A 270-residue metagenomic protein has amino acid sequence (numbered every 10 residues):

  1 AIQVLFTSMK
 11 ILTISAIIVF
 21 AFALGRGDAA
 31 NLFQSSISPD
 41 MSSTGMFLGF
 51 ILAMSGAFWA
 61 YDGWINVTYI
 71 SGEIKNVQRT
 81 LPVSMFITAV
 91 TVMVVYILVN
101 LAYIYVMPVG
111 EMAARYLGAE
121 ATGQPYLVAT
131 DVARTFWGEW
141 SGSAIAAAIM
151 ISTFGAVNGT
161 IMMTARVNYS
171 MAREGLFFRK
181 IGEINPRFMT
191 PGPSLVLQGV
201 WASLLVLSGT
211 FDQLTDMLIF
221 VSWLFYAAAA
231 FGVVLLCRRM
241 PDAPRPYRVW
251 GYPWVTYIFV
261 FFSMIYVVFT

Functional and structural regions predicted by a protein language model:
A1-G27, D62, M85-A89, L218-A228 (+1 more regions): Membrane-interface loop-to-helix entry segments
A1-M9, G72-E73, L207-T215: Membrane-water interface regions at transmembrane-helix termini and the short interhelical loops of multi-pass membrane
I2-L5, K180-M189, Y226-T270: C-terminal membrane-solvent junction of multi-pass transporters and transport-like membrane proteins
L5-M9, T68-I104, V167: Junctions where cytoplasmic loops transition into the N-terminal start of transmembrane alpha-helices in multi-pass
S8-I37, F58, N100-M107, Y226-A243: Hydrophobic alpha-helical segments and their helix-loop junctions in multi-pass secondary transporters
V19, I149, M189-P244: Membrane-embedded helix-loop-helix hairpins and adjacent transmembrane boundary segments in multi-pass transporters
I37-M41, S84-N158, F177-Q213: TM-loop-TM module centered on a large, flexible mid-protein loop between adjacent transmembrane helices in multi-pass
Y61-I74, Y96, E139-R179, D212-L224: Membrane-helix boundary/coupling elements in multi-pass transport proteins
